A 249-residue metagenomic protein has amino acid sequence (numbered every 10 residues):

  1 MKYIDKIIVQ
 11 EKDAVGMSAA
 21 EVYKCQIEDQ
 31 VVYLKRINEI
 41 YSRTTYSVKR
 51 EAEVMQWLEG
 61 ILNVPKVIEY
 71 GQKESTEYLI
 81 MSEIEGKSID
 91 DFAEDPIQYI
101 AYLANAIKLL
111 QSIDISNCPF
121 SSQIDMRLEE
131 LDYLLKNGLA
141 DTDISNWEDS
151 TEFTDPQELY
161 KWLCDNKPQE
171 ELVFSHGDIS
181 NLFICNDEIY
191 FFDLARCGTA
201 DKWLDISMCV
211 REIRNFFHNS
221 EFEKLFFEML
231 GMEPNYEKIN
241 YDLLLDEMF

Functional and structural regions predicted by a protein language model:
M1, M55, I179, E223: Generic structural marker for isolated residues within well-ordered, non-membrane alpha-helices of soluble domains
M1-I4, L109-H176: An alpha-helical support segment within catalytic cores of ATP-dependent transferases
I4-D13: Conserved N-terminal boundary motif of the eukaryotic protein kinase catalytic domain
E11, M232-F249: Charged phosphate-binding loop/patch that engages nucleotide di/tri-phosphates or the phosphate backbone of nucleic
K12-V15, A19-F120: ATP-binding pocket architecture of kinase catalytic cores
S18-Q26, Y33-L34, Q157-L204: Active-site acidic catalytic loop and adjacent metal/ATP-binding pocket of ATP-dependent phosphoryl transfer enzymes
Y99-Y102, E152, D178, K202: An acidic site on a long C-lobe helix of protein kinase domains
P168-F174, C185-N240: Active-site Asp-x-Gly
